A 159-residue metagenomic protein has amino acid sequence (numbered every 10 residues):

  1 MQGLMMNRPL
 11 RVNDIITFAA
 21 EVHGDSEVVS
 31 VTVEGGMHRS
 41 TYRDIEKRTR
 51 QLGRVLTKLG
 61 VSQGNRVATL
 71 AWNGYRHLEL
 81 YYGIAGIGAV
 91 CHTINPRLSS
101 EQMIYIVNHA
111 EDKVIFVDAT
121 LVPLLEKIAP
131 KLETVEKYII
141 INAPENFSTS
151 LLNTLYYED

Functional and structural regions predicted by a protein language model:
N7-V29, K47: A short N-terminal helical cap/helix-turn-helix that marks the beginning of AMP-binding/adenylate-forming
A19, G24, I106, I115 (+1 more regions): Residue-level signal for inorganic ion chemistry
V28-G74, L78-Y82, S99-I104, Y156: Conserved AMP-binding/adenylate-forming core of the ANL superfamily
E34, P123-D159: ANL superfamily adenylate-forming
G88: Structured binding elements
P96-I128: Conserved ATP-dependent adenylate/AMP-binding module captured primarily in the ANL superfamily
